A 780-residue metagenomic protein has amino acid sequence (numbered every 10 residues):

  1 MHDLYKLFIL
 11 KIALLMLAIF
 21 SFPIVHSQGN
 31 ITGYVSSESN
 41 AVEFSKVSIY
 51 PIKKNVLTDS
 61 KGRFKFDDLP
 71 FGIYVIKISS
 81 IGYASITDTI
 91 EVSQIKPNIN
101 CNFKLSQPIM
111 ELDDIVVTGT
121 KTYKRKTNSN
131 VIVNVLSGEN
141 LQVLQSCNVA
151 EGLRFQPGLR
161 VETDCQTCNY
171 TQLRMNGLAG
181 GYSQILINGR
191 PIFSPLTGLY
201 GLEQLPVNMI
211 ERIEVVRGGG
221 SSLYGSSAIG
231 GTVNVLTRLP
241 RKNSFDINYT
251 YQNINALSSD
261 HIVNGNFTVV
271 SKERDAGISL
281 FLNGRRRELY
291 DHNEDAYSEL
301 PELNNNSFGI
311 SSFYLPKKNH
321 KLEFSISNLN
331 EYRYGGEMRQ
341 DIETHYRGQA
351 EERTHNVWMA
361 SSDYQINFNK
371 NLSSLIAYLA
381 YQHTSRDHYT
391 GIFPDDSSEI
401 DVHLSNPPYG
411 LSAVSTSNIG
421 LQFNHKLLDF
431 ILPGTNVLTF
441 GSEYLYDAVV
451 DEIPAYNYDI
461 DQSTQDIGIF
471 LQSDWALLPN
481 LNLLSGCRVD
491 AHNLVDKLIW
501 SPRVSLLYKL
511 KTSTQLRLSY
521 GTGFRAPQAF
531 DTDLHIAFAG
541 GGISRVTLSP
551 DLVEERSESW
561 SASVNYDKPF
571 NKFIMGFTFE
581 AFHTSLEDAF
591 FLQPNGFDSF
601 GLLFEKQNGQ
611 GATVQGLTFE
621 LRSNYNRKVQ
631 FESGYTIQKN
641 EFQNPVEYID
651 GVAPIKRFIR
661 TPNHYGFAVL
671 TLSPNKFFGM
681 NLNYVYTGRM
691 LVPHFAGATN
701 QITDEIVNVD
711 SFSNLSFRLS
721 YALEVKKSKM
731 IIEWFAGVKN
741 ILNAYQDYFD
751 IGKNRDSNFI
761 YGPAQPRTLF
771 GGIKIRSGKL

Functional and structural regions predicted by a protein language model:
S36-E38, F44-Y50, S79-Y83, P97-Q142 (+1 more regions): Short, acidic, small-residue-rich periplasmic hinge/interaction motif at the N-terminus of Gram-negative outer-membrane
V133, A150-P191, E211: Extracytoplasmic beta-strand/coil segments of soluble accessory domains associated with Gram-negative outer-membrane
Q172-R174, R190-R217, R238, G265: Short acidic/polar hinge/loop motifs at secondary-structure boundaries that mediate gating or recognition
S194-L196, M209-E211, S222-N293, P301-F308 (+2 more regions): Outer-membrane beta-barrel translocator/receptor signature
G265, S374-T390, K509, R517 (+2 more regions): Membrane-embedded beta-barrel scaffold of Gram-negative outer-membrane proteins
R287-S307, F313-L375, Q382-S415: Flexible loop and strand-edge segments within Gram-negative outer membrane beta-barrel domains
L478, G576-F577, F582-S585, E605-A696: Gram-negative outer-membrane beta-barrel transporters
E587, F631, F677, Y686-A696 (+1 more regions): C-terminal beta-signal and adjacent terminal beta-strands/loops of Gram-negative outer-membrane beta-barrel proteins
